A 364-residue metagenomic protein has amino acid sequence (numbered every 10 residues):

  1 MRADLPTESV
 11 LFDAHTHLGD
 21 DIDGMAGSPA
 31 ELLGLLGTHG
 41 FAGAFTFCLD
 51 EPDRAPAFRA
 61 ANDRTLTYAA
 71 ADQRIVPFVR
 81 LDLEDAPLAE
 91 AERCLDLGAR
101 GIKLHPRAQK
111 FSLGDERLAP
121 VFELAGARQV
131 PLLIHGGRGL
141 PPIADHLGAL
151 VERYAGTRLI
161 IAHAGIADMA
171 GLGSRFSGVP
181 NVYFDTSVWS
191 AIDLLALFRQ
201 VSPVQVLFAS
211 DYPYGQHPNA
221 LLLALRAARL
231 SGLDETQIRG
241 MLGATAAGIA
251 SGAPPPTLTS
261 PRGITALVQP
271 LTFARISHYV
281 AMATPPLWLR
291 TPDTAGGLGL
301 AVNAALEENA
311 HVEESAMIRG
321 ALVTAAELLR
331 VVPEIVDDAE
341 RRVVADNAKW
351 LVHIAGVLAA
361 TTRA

Functional and structural regions predicted by a protein language model:
M1-V10, A14, L33-G43, N219-A364: Mid-to-C-terminal alpha-helical segments outside catalytic/metal-binding sites
D4-P6, L32-G40, A61-R74, A89-G98 (+4 more regions): Acidic (Asp/Glu)-rich catalytic clusters
L11-D21, L133-G137, A164: Histidine-centered catalytic micro-motifs
H15, L36, T65, A69 (+8 more regions): Conserved, mostly hydrophobic/aromatic
T16-H17, D23, G27-R54, R74-R80 (+3 more regions): Divalent metal-dependent hydrolysis catalytic cores, especially in the metallo-beta-lactamase
D20-G27, P52-F58, L81-L88, Q109-G114 (+3 more regions): Acidic-and-aromatic substrate-binding clefts and catalytic sites of carbohydrate-active enzymes
A57-P131, I335-V357, T361-A364: Active-site gating/metal-coordination segments in enzymes
D115-L207, T259-T272, V280-P286, R290-T294: Catalytic pocket-lining loop regions of alpha/beta-barrel enzymes, especially the amidohydrolase/enolase/GH5 lineages
